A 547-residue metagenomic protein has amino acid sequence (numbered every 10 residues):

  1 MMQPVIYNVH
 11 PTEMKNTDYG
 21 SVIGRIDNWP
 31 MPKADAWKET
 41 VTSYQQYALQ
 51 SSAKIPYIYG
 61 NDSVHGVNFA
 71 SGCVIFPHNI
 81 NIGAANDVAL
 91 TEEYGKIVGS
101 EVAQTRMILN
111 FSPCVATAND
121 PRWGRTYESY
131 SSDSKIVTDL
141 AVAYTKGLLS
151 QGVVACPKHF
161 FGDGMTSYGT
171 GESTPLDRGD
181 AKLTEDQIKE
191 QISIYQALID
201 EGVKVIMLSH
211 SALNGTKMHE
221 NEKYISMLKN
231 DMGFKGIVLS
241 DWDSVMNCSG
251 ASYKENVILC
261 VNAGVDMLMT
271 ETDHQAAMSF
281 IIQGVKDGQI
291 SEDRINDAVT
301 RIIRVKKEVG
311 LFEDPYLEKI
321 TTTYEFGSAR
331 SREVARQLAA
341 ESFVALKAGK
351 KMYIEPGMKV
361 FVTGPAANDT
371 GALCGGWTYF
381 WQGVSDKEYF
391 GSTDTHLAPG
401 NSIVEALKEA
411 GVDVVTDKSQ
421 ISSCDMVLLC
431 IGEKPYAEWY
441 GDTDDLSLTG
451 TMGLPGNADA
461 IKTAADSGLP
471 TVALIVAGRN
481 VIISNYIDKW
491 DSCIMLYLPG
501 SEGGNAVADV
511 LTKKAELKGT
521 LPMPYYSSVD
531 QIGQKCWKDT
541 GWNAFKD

Functional and structural regions predicted by a protein language model:
M1-D547: Glycoside hydrolase catalytic-domain context in secreted enzymes
